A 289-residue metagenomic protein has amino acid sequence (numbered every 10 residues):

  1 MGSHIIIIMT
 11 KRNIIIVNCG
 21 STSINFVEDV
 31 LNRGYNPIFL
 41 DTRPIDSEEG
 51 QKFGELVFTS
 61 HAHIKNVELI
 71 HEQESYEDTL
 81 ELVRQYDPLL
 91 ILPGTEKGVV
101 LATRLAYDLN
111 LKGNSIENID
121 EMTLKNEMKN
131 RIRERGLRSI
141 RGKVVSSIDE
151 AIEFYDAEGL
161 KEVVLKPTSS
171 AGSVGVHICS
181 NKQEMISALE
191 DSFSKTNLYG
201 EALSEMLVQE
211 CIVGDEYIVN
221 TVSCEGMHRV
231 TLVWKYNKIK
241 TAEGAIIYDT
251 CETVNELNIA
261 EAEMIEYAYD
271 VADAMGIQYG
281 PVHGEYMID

Functional and structural regions predicted by a protein language model:
I6-E117, D149: ATP-binding N-terminal substructure of ATP-dependent carboxylate-amine bond-forming enzymes
S47-K52, M122-E127, G175, T241-E243: Short, charged, surface-exposed secondary-structure boundary motifs
D108-G175: A conserved helix-loop-beta module that forms one wall/lid of the active-site cleft in ATP-utilizing catalytic domains
R138-I140, E162-L165, C179-G214, G244-T250 (+1 more regions): Conserved ATP-binding module of the ATP-grasp superfamily
V145, V176-N181, V222-C224: Short beta-strand-to-turn element immediately C-terminal to the catalytic PLP-Schiff-base lysine in fold type I
E210-I277, P281, I288: ATP-dependent carboxylate/phosphate-activation module, predominantly the ATP-grasp catalytic core and closely related
